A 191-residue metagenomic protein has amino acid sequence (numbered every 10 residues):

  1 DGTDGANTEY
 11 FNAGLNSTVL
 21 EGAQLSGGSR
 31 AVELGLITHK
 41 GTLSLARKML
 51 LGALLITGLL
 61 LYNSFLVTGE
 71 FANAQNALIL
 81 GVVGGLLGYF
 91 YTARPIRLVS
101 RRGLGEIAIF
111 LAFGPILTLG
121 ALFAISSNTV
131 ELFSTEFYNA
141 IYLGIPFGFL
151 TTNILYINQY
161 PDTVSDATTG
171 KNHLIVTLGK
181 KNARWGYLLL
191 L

Functional and structural regions predicted by a protein language model:
D1, A6, A74-Y89, T135-I157: Membrane-embedded alpha-helical segments that form the functional core of polytopic membrane enzymes, especially those
G2-N12, S165: Proline-centered turn/helix-capping motifs that create local helix->coil transitions or kinks
T8-V67, K171-L191: Multi-pass membrane catalytic core of lipid/isoprenoid biosynthesis enzymes
S17-G28, V83-T92, T163-T168: Hydrophobic, membrane-facing alpha-helical anchors
R30-V130: Intramembrane alpha-helical segments
L36, G103-L104, E136, Y160 (+1 more regions): Alpha-helical architecture
I107-T163: Functional transmembrane core segments of multi-pass inner-membrane proteins
L143-L191: C-terminal membrane-associated helical module and adjoining short loops/tails
